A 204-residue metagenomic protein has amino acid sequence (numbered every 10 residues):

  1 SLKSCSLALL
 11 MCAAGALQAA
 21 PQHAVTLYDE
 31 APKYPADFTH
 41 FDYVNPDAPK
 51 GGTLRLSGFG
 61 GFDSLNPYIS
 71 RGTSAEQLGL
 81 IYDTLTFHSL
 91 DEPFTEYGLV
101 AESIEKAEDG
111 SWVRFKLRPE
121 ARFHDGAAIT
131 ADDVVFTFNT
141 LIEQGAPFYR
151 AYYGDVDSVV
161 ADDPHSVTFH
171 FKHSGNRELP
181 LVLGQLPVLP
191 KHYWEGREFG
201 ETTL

Functional and structural regions predicted by a protein language model:
S1-S6: Bacterial N-terminal signal peptides that target proteins for export
L10-A19: Hydrophobic h-region of N-terminal signal peptides that target proteins for export in Gram-negative bacteria
A19-L27, T39, G98, W112 (+3 more regions): Small-molecule-sensing regulatory modules
A20-D109, K116, N139, L204: N-terminal lobe/hinge region of extracytoplasmic solute-binding protein
V44, P49, I69-Q77, S103-P147 (+3 more regions): Aromatic- and charge-enriched surface segment that lines or borders ligand/interaction sites
D83, D132, G154-D157: Extracytoplasmic/periplasmic beta-strand context in beta-sandwich domains, especially the cupredoxin/COX2 CuA-binding
D133, W194, G200-T202: Active-site-proximal, glycine-rich beta->alpha crossover segments in alpha/beta enzymes that shape flexible
A151-E198: Surface-exposed binding/hinge segments that line and control ligand-binding clefts or catalytic entry sites
